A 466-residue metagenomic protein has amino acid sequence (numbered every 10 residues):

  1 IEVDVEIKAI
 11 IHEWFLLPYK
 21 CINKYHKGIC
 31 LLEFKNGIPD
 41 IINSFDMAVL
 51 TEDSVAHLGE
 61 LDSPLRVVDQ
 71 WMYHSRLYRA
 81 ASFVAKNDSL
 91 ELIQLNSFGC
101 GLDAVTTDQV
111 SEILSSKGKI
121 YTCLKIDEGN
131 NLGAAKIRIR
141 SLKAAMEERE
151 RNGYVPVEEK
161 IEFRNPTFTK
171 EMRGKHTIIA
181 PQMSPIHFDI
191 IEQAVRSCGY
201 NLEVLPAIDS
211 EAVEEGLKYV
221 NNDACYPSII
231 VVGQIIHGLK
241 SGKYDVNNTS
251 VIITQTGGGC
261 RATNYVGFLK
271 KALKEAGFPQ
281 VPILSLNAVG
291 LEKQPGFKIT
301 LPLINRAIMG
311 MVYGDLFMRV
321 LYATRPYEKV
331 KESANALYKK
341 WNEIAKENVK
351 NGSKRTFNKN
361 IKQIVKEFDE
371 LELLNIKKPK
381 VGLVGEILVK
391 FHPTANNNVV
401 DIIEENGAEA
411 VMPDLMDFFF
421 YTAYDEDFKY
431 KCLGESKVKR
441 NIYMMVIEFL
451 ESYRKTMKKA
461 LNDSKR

Functional and structural regions predicted by a protein language model:
I1-R466: An N-terminal assembly and electron-transfer interface module characteristic of large anaerobic redox and radical
